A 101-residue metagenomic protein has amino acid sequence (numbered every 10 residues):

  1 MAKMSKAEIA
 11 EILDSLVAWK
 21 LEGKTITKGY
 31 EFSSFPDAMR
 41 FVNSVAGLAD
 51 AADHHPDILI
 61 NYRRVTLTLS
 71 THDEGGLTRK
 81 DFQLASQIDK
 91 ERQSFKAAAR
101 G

Functional and structural regions predicted by a protein language model:
M1-G101: Charge-rich alpha-helical segments
